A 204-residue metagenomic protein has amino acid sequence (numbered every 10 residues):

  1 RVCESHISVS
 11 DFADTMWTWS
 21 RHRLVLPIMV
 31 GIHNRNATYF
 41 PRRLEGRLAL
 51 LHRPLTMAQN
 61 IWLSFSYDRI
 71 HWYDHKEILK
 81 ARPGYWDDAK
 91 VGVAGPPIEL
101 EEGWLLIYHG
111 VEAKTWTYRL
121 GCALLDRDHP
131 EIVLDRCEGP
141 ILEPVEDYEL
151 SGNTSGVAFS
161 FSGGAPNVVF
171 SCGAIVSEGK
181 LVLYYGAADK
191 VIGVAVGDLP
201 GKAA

Functional and structural regions predicted by a protein language model:
R1-T38, R42-A89, I98-G164, E178-L181 (+1 more regions): Beta-rich carbohydrate-recognition and catalytic domains
